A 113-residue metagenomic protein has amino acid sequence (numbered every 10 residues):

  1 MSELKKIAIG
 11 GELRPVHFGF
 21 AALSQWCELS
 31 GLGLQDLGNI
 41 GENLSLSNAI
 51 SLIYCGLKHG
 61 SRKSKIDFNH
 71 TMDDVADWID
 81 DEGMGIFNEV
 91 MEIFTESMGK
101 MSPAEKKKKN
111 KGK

Functional and structural regions predicted by a protein language model:
M1-L13, E28-S47, K63-K113: Charged interaction scaffolds used for protein-protein
V16: Active-site-adjacent beta-strand anchor residues
G19: Residue-level signal for threonine
S51-C55, H59, E96: Short, residue-level hotspots on alpha-helical faces of the histone-fold and other alpha-helical interaction modules
